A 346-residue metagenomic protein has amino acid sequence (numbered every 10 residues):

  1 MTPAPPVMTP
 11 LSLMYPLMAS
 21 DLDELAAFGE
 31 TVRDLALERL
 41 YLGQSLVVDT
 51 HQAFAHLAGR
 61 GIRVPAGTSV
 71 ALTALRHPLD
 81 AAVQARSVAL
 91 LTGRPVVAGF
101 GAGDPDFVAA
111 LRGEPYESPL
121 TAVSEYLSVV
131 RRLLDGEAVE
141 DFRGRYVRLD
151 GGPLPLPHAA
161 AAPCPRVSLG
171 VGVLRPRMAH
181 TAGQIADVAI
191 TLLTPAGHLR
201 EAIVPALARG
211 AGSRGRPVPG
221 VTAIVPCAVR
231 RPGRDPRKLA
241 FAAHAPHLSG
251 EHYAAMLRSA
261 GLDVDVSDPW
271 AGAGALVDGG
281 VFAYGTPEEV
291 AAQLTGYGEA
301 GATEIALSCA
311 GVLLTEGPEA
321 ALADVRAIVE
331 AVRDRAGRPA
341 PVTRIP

Functional and structural regions predicted by a protein language model:
M1-P346: Active-site-adjacent structural elements that line small-molecule/cofactor binding pockets in enzymes
